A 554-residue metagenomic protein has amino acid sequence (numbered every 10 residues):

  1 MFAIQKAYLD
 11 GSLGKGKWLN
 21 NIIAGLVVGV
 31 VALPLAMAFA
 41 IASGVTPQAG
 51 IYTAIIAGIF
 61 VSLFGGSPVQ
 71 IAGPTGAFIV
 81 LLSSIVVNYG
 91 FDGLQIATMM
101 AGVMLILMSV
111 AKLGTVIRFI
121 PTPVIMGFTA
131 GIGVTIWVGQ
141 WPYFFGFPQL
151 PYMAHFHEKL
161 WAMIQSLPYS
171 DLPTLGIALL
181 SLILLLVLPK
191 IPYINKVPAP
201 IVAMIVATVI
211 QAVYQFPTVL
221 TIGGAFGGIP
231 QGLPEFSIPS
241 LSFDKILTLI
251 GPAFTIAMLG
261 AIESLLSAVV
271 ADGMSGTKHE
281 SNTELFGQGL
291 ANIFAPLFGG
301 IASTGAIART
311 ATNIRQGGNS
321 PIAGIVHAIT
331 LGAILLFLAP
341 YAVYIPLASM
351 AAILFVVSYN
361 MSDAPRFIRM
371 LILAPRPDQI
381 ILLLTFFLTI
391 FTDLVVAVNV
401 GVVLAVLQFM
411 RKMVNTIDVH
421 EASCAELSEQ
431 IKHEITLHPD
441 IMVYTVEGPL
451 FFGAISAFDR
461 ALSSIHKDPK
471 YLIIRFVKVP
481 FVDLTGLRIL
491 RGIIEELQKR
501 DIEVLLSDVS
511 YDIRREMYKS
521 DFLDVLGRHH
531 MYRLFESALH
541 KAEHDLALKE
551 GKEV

Functional and structural regions predicted by a protein language model:
M1-H420: Transmembrane helical cores of multi-pass ion-transport proteins
A24, L182, L186, S456 (+3 more regions): Short, contiguous clusters of charged residues that form electrostatic/catalytic patches at enzyme active sites, used
A72, G127, R475, L506-S507 (+1 more regions): Active-site-adjacent beta-strand anchor residues
Q231, G448, L534: Active-site donor-binding loop signature of nucleotide-sugar glycosyltransferases
I329, I513-R514, R533: Short secondary-structure capping/turn micro-motifs that flank functional sites
N360-V525, E543-V554: The feature marks cytosolic C-terminal regulatory regions of anion transporters and related permeases
V525-K541: Short acidic-hydrophobic, aromatic-tinged amphipathic segments that line or gate anion-handling sites
